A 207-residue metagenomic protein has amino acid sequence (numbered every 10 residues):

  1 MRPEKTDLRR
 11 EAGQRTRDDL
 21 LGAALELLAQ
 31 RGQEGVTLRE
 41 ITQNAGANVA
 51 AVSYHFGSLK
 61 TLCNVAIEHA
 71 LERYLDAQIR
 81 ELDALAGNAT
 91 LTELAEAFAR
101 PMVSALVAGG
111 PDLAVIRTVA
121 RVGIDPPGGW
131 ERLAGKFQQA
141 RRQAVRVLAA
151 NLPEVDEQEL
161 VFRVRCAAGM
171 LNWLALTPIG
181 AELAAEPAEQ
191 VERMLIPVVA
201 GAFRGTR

Functional and structural regions predicted by a protein language model:
M1-R15: N-terminal intrinsically disordered/low-complexity leader segments
G13, R17-L25: Short, leucine-enriched amphipathic alpha-helices that occur as contiguous helical runs
D19, L27-T61, V65-H69: Helix-turn-helix
I79-L113: Hydrophobic alpha-helical connector segments
E93, P127-L152: Amphipathic alpha-helical packing segments from all-alpha helical-bundle domains
E96, I116, L160-A168, N172: Short, well-structured alpha-helical segments
S104, R121-R132, V164-A185, A200-R207: Amphipathic C-terminal alpha-helical segment
D112, L152, D156-V164: Membrane-interface starts of transmembrane alpha-helices
